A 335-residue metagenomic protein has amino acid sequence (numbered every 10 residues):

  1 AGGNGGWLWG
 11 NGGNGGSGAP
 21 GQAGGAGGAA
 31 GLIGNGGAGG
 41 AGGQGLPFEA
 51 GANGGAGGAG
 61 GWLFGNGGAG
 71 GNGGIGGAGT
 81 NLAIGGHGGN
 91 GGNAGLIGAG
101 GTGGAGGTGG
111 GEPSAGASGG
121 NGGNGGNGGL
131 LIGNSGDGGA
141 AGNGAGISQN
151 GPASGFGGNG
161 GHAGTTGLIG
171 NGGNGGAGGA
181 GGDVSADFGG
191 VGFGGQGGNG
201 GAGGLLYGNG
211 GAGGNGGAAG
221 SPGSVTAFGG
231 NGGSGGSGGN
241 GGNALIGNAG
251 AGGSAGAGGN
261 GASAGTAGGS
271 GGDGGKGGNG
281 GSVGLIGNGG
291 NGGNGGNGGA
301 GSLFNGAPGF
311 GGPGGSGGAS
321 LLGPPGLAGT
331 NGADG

Functional and structural regions predicted by a protein language model:
A1-G335: Long, compositionally biased tandem-repeat segments
